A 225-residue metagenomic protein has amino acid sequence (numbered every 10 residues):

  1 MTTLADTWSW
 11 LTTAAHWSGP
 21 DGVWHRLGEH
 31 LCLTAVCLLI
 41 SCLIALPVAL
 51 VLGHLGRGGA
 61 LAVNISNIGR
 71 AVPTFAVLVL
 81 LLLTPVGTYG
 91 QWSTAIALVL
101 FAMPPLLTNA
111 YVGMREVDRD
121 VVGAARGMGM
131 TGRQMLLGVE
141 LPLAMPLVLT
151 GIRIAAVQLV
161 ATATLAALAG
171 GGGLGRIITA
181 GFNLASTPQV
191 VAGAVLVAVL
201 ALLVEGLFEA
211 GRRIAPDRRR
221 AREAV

Functional and structural regions predicted by a protein language model:
M1-L38: Periplasmic/extracellular loop-to-transmembrane helix junction in inner-membrane transport proteins
W24-C32, S66-G69, L82, L149 (+2 more regions): Alpha-helical membrane-interface segments at transmembrane helix boundaries
H25-L33, L82-P105, M145, Q189 (+1 more regions): Loop-to-helix entry region at the N-terminal start of transmembrane alpha-helices in multi-pass membrane transporters
A35, R133-L165, P188, A192 (+1 more regions): Transmembrane alpha-helices
V48-L81, L98, T108-V112: Cytoplasmic-entry segments and transmembrane alpha-helices of multi-pass inner-membrane transporters
N109-V148, I154, L174, I178: Short cytoplasmic-facing helical segments at TM-TM junctions of multi-pass membrane proteins
L174-R212: Hydrophobic alpha-helical transmembrane segments of polytopic membrane proteins
R212-V225: Short cytosolic juxtamembrane segments of multi-pass membrane proteins
